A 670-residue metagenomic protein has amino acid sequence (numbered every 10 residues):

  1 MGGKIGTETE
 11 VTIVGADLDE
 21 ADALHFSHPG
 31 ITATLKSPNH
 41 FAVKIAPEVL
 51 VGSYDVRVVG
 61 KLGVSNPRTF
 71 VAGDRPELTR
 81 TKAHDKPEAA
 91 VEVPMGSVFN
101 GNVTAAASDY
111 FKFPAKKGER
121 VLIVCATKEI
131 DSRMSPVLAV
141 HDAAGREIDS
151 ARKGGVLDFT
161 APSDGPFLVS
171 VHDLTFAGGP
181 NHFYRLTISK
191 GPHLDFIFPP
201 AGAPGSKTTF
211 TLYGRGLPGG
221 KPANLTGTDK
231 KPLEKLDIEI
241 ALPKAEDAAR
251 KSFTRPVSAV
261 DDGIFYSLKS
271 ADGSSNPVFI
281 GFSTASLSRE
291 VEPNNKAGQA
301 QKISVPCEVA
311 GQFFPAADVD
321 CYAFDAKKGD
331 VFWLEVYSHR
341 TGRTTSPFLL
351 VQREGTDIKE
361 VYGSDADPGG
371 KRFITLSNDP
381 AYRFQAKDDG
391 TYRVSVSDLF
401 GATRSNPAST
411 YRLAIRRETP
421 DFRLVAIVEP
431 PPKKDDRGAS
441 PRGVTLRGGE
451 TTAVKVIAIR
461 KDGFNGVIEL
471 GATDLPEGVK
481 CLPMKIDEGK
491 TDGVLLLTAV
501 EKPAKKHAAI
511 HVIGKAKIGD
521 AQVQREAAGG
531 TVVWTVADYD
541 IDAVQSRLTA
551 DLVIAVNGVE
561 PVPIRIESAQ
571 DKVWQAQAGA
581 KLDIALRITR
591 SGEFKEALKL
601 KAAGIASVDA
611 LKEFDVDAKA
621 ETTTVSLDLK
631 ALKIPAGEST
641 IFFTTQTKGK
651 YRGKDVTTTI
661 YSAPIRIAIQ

Functional and structural regions predicted by a protein language model:
M1-P38, P47, V51, V58-K61 (+12 more regions): Acidic, Ser/Thr/Pro-rich low-complexity intrinsically disordered segments
F41-V49, T211, I240-L242, E246-S258 (+6 more regions): Extracellular/luminal low-complexity segments enriched in Ser/Thr/Pro
V49-G60, D261-S270, T498, K506-A516 (+2 more regions): A short beta-strand micro-motif common to beta-rich folds, especially ectodomain repeats
P67-M95, K269-C307, T419-L424: Predominantly extracellular/luminal regions of secreted and cell-surface proteins, especially disulfide-bonded
P67-T69, G179-N181, T403-A408, G519-G529 (+2 more regions): Beta-sandwich strand segments
T69-E77, R185-G191, A203, F279-L287 (+5 more regions): Short beta-strand edge segments in extracellular beta-sheet folds
E234-K251, F279, D365-K371, A509 (+2 more regions): Acidic glycine/proline-rich low-complexity segments
G530-Q570, A663-Q670: Acidic, serine/threonine- and proline-rich intrinsically disordered appendage/tail regions
